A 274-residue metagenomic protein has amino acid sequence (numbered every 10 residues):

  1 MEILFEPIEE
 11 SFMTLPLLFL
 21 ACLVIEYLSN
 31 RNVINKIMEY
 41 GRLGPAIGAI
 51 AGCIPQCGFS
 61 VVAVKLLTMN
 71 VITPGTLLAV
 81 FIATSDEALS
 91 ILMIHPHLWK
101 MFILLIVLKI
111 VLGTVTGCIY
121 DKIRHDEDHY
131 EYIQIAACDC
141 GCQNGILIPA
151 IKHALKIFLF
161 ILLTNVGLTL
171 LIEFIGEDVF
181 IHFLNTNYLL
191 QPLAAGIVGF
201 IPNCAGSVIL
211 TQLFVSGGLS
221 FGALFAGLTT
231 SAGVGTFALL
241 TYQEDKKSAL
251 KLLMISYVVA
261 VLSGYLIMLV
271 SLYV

Functional and structural regions predicted by a protein language model:
M1-N32, L104-P192, Y257-V274: Selected transmembrane alpha-helices and immediately adjacent juxtamembrane segments of polytopic inner-membrane
E2-E6, E10, I37, G41 (+9 more regions): Membrane-helix interfacial "entry" motifs
E9, M13, G48-G52, A195-G199 (+1 more regions): Alpha-helical transmembrane segments of multi-pass integral membrane proteins
S29-N32, L240-V258: Interfacial loop-to-transmembrane junctions
M38-G41, A46-C57: Hydrophobic transmembrane alpha-helices
E39-L43, T76-F81, L250-I255: Cytoplasmic-side transmembrane-helix entry/capping segments in multi-pass membrane proteins
A51-I103, E173-D245: Membrane-interfacial helix-loop connectors
